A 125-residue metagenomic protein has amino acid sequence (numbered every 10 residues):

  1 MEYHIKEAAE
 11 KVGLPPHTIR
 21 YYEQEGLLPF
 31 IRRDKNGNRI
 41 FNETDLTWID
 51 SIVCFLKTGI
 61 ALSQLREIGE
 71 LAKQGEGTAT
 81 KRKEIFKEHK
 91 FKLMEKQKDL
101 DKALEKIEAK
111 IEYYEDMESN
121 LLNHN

Functional and structural regions predicted by a protein language model:
M1, P15, T58: Flexible coil/turn residues that form the inter-helical turn or adjacent wing/linker of helix-turn-helix
H4-K6, E10, P29, E43-N125: Arg/Lys-rich, alpha-helical DNA-contact motif
A8, P15-T18, K35: Short glycine/proline-centered loop/turn elements that form peptide/ligand docking sites
Y22, F41: Conserved active-site tyrosine of GNAT-family acetyltransferases
G26: Glycine-centered, phosphate/nucleic-acid-interacting loop/turn motifs that mediate DNA/RNA or nucleotide
P29-N36: Beta-hairpin "wing" of winged helix-turn-helix
G37-N38, E70: Positions that flank functional sites
